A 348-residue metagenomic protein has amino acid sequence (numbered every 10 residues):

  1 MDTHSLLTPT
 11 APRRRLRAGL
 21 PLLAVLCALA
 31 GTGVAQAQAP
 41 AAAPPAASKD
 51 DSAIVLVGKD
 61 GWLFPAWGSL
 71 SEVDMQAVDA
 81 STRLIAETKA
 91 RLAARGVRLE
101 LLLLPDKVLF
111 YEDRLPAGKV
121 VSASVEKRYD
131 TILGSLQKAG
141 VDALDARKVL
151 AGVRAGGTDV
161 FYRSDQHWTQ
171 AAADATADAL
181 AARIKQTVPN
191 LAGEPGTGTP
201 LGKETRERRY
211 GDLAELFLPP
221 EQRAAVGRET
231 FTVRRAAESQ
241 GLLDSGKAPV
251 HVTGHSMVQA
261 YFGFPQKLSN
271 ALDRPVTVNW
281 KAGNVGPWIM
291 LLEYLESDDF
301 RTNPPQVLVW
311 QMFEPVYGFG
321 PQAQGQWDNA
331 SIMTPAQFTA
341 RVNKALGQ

Functional and structural regions predicted by a protein language model:
D2-L7, Q36-Q348: Extracellular glycan-modifying ectodomains
T3-L23: Bacterial N-terminal signal peptides that target proteins for export
P21-G31: Bacterial N-terminal signal peptides
